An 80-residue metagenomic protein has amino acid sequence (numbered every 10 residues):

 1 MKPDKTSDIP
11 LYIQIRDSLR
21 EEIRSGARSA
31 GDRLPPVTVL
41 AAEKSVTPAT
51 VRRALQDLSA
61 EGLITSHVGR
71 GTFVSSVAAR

Functional and structural regions predicted by a protein language model:
M1-A49, R53-Q56, A60-T65, S76-R80: Extreme N-terminal segment that seeds HTH/winged-HTH DNA-binding domains in transcriptional regulators
V68: A cytosolic small-molecule/anion-sensing beta-strand core signal
G71-F73: Acidic, glycine-anchored pre-beta loop/turn
